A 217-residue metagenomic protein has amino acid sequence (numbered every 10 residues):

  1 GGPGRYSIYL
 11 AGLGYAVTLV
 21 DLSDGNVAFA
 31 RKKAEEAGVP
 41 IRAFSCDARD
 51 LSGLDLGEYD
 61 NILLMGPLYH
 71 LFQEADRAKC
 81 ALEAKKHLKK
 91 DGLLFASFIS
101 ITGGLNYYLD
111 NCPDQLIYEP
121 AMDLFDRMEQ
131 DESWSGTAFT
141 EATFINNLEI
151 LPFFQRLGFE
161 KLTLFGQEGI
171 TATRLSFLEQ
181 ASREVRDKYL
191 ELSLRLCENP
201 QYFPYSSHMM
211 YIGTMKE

Functional and structural regions predicted by a protein language model:
G4-L51: Class I SAM-dependent methyltransferase SAM/SAH-binding core
G53-I62: A short acidic, Gly/Pro-enriched loop at the edge of an enzyme's catalytic core that lines a small-molecule cofactor
M65-L68, S97: Residues lining the SAM
H70-Q73: A short His-aromatic
A78-L93: A short glycine-rich, Lys/Arg-flanked "PGG" loop and its adjoining helix->strand segment in the class I
L93-L124: Conserved class I S-adenosyl-L-methionine
E141-G158, L164: Short alpha-helix
L157-E217: C-terminal lobe and adjacent flexible extensions of AdoMet/dcAdoMet transferase-like proteins
